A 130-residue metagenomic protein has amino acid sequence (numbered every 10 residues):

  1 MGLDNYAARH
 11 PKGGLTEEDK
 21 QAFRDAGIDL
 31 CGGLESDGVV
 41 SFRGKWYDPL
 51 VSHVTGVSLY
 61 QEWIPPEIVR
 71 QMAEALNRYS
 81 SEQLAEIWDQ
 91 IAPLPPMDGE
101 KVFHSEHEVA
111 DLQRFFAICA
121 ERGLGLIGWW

Functional and structural regions predicted by a protein language model:
M1-R122, I127-W130: Acidic (Asp/Glu-rich) sequence patches and key acidic residues that form negatively charged surfaces used
